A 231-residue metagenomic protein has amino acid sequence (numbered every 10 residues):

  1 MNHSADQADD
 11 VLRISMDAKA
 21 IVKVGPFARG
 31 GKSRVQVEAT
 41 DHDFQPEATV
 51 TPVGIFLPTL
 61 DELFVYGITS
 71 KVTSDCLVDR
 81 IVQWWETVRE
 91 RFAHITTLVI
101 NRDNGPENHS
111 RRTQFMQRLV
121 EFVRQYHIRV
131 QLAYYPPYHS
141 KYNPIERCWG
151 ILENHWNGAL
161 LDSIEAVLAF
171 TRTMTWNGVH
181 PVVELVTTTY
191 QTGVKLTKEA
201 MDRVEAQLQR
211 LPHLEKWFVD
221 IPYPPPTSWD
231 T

Functional and structural regions predicted by a protein language model:
M1-E38: Charge-mixed, compositionally biased segments that are often intrinsically disordered regulatory tracts
V11, A93-T97, R129: A general structural motif
I14-S15, T97-N104, L132-P137, F170-T171: Extended hydrophobic secondary-structure segments that form protein cores and membrane-embedded regions
E38-N101, P106: Electropositive, glycine- and tryptophan-enriched low-complexity nucleic-acid-binding patches
E90, G158-T231: C-terminal accessory extensions appended to soluble enzyme cores
R102-F115, P136-Y142: Acidic, metal-coordinating catalytic cores used for nucleic-acid/nucleotide bond scission and strand-transfer chemistry
F115-A133: Two-metal-ion acidic nuclease core segments, chiefly of the RNase H-like superfamily
L132-N154: RNase H-like two-metal-ion nuclease catalytic core shared by retroviral integrases and related mobile-element nucleases
